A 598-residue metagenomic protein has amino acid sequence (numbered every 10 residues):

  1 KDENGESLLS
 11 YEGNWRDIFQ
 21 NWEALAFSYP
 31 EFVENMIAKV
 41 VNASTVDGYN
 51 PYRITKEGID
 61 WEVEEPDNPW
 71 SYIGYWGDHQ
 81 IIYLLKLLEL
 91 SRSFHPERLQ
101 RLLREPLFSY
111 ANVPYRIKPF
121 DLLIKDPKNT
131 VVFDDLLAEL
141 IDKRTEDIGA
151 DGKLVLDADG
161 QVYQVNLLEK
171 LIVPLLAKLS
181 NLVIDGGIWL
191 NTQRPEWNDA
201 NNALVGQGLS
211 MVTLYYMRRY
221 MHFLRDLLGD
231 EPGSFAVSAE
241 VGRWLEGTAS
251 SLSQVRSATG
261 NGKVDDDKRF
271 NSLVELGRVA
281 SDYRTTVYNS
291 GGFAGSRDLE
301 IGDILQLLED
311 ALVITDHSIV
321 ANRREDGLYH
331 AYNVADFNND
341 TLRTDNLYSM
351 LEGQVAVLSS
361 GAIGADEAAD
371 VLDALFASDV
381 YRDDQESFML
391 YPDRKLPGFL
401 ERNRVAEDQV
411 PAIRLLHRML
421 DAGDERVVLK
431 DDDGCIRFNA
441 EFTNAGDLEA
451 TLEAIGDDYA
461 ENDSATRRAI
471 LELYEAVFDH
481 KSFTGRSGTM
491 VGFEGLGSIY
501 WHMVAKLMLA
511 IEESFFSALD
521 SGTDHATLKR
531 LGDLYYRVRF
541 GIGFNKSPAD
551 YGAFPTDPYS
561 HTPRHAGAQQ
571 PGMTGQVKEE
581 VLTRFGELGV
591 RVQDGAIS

Functional and structural regions predicted by a protein language model:
K1-S598: Acidic, mature catalytic/reactive cores of soluble proteins
